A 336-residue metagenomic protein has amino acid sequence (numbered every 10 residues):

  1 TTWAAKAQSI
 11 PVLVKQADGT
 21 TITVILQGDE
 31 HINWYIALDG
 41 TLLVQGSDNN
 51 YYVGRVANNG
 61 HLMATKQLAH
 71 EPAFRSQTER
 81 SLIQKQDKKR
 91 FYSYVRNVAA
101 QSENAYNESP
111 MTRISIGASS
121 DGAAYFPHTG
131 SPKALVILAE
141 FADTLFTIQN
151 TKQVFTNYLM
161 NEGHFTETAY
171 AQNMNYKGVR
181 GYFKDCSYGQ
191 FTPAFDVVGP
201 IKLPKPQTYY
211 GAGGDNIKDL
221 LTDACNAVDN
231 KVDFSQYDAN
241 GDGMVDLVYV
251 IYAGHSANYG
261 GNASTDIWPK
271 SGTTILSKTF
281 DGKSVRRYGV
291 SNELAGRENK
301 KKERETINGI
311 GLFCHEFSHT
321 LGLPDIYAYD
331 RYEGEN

Functional and structural regions predicted by a protein language model:
T1-T2, S264: Gram-positive Sec-dependent secretion signals
T2-K6, V12-L13, P193, D330-N336: N-terminal short leaders/motifs
W3-A123, P127: N-terminal prosegments of processed precursors
Y92-E335: Active-site-proximal segment of zinc-dependent metalloprotease catalytic domains
